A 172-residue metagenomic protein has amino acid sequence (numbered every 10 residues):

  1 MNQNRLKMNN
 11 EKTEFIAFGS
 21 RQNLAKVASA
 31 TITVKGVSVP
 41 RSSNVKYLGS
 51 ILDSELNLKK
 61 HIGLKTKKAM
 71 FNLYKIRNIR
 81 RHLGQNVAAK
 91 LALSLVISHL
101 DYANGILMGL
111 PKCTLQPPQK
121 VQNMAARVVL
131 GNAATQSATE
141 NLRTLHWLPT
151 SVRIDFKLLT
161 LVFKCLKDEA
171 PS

Functional and structural regions predicted by a protein language model:
M1-S172: Hydrophobic/basic alpha-helical segments
